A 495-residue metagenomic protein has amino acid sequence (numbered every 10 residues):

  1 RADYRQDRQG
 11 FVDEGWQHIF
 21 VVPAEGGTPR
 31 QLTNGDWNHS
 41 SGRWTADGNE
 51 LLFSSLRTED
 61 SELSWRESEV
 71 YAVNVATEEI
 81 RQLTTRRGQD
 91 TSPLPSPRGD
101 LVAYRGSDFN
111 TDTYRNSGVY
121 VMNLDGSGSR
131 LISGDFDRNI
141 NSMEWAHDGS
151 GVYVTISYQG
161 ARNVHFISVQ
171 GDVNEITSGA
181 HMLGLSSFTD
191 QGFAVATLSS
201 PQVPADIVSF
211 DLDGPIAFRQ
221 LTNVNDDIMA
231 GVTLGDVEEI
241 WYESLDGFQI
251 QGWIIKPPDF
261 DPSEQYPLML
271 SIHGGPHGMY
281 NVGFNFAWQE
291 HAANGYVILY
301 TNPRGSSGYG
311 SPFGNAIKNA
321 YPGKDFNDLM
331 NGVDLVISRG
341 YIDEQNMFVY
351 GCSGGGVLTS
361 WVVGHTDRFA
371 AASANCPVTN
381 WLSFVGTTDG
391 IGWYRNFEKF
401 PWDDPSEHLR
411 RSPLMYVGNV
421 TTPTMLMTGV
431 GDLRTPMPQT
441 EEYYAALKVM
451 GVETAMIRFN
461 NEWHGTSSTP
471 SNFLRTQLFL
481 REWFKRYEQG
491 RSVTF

Functional and structural regions predicted by a protein language model:
R1-H18, T33-H39, S54-E69, Q82-T91 (+6 more regions): A flexible loop/linker signature enriched in serine peptidases of the S9 family
R5-H18, V22-G26, S40-R43, L52 (+4 more regions): Non-catalytic accessory segments flanking enzyme active sites
F20-V22, Y71, Y120-M122, H165-I167 (+3 more regions): Conserved hydrophobic/aromatic positions in well-ordered beta-strands
P23-G27, N74-E78, N123-S127, I167-G171 (+1 more regions): Short loop/turn segments that connect beta-strands within beta-propeller blades
A24, Y300-F495: Active-site-proximal cap/loop segments of hydrolase catalytic domains
A46-D47, P97-R98, H147-D148, T189-Q191: Residue-level detector of Asp-centered blade-edge/turn motifs that repeat once per structural unit in beta-propeller
L51-L52, G99-V102, G151-V152, A194-V195: Hydrophobic beta-strand positions that form the internal "hydrophobic ladder" of WD40/Gbeta-like beta-propeller blades
T58-E59, P215-I216, V224-Q345, C352 (+1 more regions): Cap/lid segment of the alpha/beta-hydrolase catalytic domain
